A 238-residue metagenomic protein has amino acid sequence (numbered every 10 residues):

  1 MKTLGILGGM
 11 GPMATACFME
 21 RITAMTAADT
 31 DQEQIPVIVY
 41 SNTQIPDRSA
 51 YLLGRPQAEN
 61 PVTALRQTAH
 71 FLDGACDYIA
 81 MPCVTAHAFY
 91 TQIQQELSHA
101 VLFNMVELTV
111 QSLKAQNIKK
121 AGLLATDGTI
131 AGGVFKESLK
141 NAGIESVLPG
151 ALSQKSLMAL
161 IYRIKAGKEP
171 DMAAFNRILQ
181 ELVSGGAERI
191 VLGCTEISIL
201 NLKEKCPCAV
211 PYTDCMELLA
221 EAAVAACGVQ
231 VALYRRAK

Functional and structural regions predicted by a protein language model:
M1-K238: Non-catalytic structural scaffold of enzyme domains
